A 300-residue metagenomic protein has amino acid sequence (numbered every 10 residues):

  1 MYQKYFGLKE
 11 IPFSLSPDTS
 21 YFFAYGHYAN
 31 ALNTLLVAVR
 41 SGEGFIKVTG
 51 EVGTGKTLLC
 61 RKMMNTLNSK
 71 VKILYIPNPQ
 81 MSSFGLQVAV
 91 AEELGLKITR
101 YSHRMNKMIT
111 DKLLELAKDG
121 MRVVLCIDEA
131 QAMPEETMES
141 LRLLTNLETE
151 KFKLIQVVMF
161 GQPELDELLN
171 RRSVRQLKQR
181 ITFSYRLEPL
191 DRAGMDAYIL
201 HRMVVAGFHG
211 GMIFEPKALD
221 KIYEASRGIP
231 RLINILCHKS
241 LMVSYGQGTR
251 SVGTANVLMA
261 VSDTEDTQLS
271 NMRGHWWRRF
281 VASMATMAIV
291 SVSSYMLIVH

Functional and structural regions predicted by a protein language model:
M1-S41, M287-H300: A short, basic N-terminal segment
E10-I11, K70-I73, F84-R100: Conserved NTP-binding/hydrolysis module of P-loop NTPases
V37-S41, N65-K70, E115-G120, Q131-E136 (+2 more regions): Conserved catalytic network of the ASCE P-loop NTPase/AAA+ motor domain
G42-K62, P79: Walker A/P-loop nucleotide-binding motif
K47-G53, R104-I109, M133-S140, T145-V174: Sensor-1/coupling segment of RecA-like P-loop NTPase cores
S82, I98-S140, T149-K153, D191-M195 (+1 more regions): Mid-core helix/loop region of P-loop NTP-binding domains shared across ATPases and GTPases
E93, L116-K118, V124-L125, L147-E150 (+4 more regions): Helix-loop-helix "sensor" segment of P-loop NTPases
H209, E215-H300: C-terminal alpha-helical "lid" subdomain
